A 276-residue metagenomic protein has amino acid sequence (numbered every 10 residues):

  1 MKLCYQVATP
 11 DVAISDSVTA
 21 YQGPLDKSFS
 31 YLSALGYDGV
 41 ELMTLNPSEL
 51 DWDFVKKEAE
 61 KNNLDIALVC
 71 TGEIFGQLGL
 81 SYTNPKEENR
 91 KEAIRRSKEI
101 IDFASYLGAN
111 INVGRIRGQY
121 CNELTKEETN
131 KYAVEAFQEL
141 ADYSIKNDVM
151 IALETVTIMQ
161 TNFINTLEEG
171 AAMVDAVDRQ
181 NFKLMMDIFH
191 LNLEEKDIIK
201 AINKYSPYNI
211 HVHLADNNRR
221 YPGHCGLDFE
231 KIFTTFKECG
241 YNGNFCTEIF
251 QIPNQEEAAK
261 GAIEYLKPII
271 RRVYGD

Functional and structural regions predicted by a protein language model:
M1-E99, S105, R179, E264-D276: N-terminal pre-domain/capping segments
M1-G36, I164-M186, H190-D276: Histidine-acidic metal/acid-base catalytic patches
T9-D11, T44-N46, G72-I74, R115-Q119 (+4 more regions): Active-site-proximal loop/turn and secondary-structure-junction residues that shape catalytic pockets, frequently
D11-D16, G76-T83, Q119-L124, M159-Q160 (+2 more regions): A short acidic, helix-capping loop that chelates divalent metal ions and anchors anionic groups
G23, L80-K183, V273-D276: Active-site acidic/histidine proton-transfer and metal-coordination neighborhood in alpha/beta enzyme cores
K27-Y31, D53-K57, K61, E92-Y106 (+7 more regions): Alpha-helical scaffolding segments of alpha/beta enzyme cores, especially the outer helices of TIM-barrel or partial
E41, L68-C70, N112-V113, A152 (+2 more regions): Conserved beta-strand positions in the central sheet of alpha/beta enzyme cores
